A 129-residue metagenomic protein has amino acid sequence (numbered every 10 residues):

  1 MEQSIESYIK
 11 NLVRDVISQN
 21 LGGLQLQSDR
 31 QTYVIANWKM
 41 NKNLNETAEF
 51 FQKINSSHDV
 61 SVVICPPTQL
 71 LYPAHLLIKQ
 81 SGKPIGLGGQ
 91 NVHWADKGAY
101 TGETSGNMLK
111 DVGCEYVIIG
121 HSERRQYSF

Functional and structural regions predicted by a protein language model:
M1-F129: Active-site loop-to-helix "anion-binding N-cap" substructures in soluble metabolic enzymes
